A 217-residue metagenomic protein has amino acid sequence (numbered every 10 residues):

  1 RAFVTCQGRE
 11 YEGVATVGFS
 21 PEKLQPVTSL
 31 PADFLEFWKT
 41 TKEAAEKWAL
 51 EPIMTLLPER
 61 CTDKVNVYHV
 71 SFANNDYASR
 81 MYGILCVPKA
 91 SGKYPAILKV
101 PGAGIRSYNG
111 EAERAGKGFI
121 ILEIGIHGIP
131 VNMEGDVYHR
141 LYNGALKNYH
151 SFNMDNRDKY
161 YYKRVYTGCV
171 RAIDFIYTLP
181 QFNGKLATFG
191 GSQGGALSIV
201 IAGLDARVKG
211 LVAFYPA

Functional and structural regions predicted by a protein language model:
R1-Q7: Short, aromatic- and glycine-rich surface loops/edge beta-strands on solvent-exposed regions
Q7-T28: Short beta-strand elements
P26-E46: Predominantly extracellular/luminal regions of secreted and cell-surface proteins, especially disulfide-bonded
L35, A44-G92: N-terminal cap/lid segment of alpha/beta-hydrolase-fold proteins
I97-K99, I121: Hydrophobic beta-strand anchors of alpha/beta hydrolase catalytic cores
V100-I105: Active-site glycine-rich loops that stabilize anionic/oxyanionic intermediates across multiple enzyme folds
R106-T167, I173-F175: Cap/lid segment of the alpha/beta-hydrolase catalytic domain
R171-A217: Primarily recognizes the serine-hydrolase "nucleophile elbow" in alpha/beta-hydrolase and SGNH/GDSL folds
